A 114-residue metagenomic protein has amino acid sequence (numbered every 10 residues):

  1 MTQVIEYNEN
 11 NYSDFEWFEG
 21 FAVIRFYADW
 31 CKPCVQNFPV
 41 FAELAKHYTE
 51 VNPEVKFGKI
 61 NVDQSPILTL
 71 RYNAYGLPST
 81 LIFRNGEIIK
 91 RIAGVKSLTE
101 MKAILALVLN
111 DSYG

Functional and structural regions predicted by a protein language model:
M1-A22, L98, I104-G114: N-terminal leader/targeting and pre-domain segments
E19-G20, Y27-W30, G76: Short pre-active-site segment immediately N-terminal to redox-active cysteine/selenocysteine motifs in thiol-based
V23-I24, F57, T80: Hydrophobic beta-strand anchors of alpha/beta hydrolase catalytic cores
C31-C34, T80: The canonical Cys-X-X-Cys-His
V35-T49: Typically the conserved alpha-helix immediately C-terminal to a functionally engaged Cys/Sec in thioredoxin-like
L44, I60-L68: Structural microenvironment flanking redox-active thiols in thiol-disulfide oxidoreductases
R71-Y75: A short glycine-leucine-enriched loop at secondary-structure breakpoints that most characteristically corresponds
G76-G114: Non-catalytic, surface beta->alpha helical segment in thiol-disulfide oxidoreductase systems
